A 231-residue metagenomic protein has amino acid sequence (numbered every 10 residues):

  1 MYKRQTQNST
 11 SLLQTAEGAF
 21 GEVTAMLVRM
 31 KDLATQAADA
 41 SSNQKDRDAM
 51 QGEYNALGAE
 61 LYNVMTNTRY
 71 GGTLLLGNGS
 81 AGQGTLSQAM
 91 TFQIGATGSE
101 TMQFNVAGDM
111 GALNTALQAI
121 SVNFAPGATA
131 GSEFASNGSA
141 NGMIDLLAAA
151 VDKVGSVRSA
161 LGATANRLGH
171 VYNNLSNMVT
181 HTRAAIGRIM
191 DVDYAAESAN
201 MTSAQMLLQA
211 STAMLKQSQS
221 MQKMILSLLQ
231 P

Functional and structural regions predicted by a protein language model:
K3-G18, D32-N174, L226-P231: Polar, low-complexity tracts enriched in small residues
A16-M26: Membrane-proximal amphipathic alpha-helices that sit immediately adjacent to an N-terminal transmembrane/signal-anchor
M26-R29, L33, A150, M178-H181: Amphipathic, well-ordered alpha-helical segments in soluble domains
N173-P231: Proline-poor, low-complexity alpha-helical tail modules
